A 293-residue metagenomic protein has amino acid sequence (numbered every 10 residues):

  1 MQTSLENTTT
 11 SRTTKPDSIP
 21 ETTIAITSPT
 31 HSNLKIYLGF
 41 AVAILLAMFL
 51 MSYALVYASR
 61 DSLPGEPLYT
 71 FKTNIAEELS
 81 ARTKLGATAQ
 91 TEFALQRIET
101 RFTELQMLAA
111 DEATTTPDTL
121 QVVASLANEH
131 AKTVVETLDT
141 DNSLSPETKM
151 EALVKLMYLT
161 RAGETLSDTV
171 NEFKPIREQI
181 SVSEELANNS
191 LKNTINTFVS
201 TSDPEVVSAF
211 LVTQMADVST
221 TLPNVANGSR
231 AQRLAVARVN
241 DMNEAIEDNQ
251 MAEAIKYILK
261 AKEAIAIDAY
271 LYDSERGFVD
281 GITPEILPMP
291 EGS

Functional and structural regions predicted by a protein language model:
M1-S293: Long, charged/polar, soluble alpha-helical segments
